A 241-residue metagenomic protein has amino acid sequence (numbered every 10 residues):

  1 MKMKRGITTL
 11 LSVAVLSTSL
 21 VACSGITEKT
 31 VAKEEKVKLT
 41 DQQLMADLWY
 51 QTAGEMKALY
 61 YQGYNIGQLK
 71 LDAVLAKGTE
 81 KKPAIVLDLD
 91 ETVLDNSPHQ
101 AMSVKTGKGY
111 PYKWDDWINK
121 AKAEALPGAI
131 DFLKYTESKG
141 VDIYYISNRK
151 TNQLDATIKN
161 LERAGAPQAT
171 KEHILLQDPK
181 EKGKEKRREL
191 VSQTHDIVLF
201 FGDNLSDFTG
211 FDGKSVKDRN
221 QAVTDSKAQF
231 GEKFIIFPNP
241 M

Functional and structural regions predicted by a protein language model:
K2-A14, S19-L87: Non-catalytic pre-domain segments flanking phosphatase-related domains
I26-V37, K150, L154-M241: C-terminal cap/substrate-recognition subdomain and adjoining C-terminal extension of metal-dependent phosphatase-like
L39, G54-Y61, N65, E80-K81 (+3 more regions): Soluble non-cytosolic domains of exported or imported proteins
D72, A76, H99, K134-D142 (+3 more regions): Sec-exported extracytoplasmic/periplasmic mature domains
L75-A84, I143-R149, H173: Surface-exposed patches in mature extracellular/periplasmic domains of secreted proteins
K77-G78, K82, V93-A123, S138: Active-site neighborhood of HAD-like aspartate-dependent phosphohydrolases
D115-Y144, T151: Short, acidic loop-to-helix structural element flanking the phosphoryl-transfer center in phosphate-processing enzymes
